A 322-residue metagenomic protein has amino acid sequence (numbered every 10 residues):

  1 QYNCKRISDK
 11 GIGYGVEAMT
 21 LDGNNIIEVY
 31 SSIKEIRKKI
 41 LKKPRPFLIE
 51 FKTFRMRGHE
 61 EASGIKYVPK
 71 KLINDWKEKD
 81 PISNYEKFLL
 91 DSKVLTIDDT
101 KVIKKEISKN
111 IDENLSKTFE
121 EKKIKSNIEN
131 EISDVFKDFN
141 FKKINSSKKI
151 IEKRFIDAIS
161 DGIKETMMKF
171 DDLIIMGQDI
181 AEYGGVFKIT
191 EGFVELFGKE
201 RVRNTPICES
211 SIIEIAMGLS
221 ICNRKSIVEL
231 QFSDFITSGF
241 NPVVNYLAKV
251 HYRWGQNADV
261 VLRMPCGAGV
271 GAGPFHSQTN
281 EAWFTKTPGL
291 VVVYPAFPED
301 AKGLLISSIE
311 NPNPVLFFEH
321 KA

Functional and structural regions predicted by a protein language model:
Q1-E113, E120, T285-A322: Glycine-rich ThDP/TPP pyrophosphate-binding loop and its adjacent helix/strand module within ThDP-dependent enzymes
S32, P81, D99, I103 (+8 more regions): Alpha-helical structural motif
I36, N114, T118, V243 (+1 more regions): Hydrophobic alpha-helical packing residues
K105, K109-S147: Terminal amphipathic helices with adjacent charged low-complexity linkers/tails
E129-A322: Thiamine diphosphate
